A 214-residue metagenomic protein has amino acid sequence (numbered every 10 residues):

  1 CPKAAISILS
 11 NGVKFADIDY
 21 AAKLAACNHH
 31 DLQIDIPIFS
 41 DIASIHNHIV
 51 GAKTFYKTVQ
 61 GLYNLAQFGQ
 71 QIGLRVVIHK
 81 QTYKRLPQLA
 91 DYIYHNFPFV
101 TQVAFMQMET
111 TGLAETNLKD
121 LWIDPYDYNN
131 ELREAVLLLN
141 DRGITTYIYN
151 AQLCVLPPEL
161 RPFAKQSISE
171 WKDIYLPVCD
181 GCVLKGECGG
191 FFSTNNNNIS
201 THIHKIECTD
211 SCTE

Functional and structural regions predicted by a protein language model:
C1-M106: Radical SAM/AdoMet-radical enzyme domain recognition
K23-D31, K57-N64, Y83-R85, T116-D127 (+2 more regions): Short secondary-structure transition/capping segments
V50, T54, G61-N64, F68-I72 (+4 more regions): Contiguous hydrophobic segments
I72, D91, K119, R161-K165 (+1 more regions): Alpha-helix boundary/capping detector
Q102, M108-D180, K185-E187: A C-terminal junction/extension of Radical SAM enzymes
S169-E214: Cysteine-cluster motifs in flexible loop/terminal segments that predominantly coordinate metals
